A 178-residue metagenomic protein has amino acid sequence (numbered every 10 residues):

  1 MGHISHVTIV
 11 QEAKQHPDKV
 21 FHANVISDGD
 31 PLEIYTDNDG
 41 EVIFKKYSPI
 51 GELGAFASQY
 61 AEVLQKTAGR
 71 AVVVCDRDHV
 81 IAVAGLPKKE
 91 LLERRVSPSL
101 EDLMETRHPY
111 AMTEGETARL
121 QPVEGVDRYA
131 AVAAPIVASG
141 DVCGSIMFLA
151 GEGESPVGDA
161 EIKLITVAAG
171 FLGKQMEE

Functional and structural regions predicted by a protein language model:
M1-K14: Short Lys/Arg-rich basic patches
A13-V25: Short beta-strand-centered segments at strand-helix junctions
Y35-Y47: Short, basic amphipathic alpha-helical segments that act as recognition/interaction helices in nucleic-acid-binding
G40, I136-I146: Short hydrophobic/glycine-rich mini-motifs in sensory/regulatory modules that couple input to downstream signaling
I50-E52, S58-G125: Structured interaction and signal-relay segments at domain junctions
G51-V63, E93-D102, Y110, M147-E178: Juxtadomain coupling helices with adjacent low-complexity linkers
G125-V137: A short beta-strand signature within small-molecule sensing/ligand-binding domains used in signal transduction
